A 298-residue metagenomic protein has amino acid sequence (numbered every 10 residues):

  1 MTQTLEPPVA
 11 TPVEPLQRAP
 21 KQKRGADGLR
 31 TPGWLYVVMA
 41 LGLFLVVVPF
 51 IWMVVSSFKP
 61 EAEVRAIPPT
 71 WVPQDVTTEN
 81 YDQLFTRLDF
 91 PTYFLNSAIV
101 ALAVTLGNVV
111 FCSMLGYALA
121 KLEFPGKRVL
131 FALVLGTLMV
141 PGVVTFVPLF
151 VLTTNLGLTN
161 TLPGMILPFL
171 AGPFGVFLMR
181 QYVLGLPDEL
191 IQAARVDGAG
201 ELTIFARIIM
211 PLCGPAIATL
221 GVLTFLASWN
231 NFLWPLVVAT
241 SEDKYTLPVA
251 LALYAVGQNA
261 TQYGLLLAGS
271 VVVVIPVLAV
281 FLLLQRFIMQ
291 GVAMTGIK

Functional and structural regions predicted by a protein language model:
M1-A19: Short, intrinsically disordered terminal tails adjacent to the first/last structured region
K21-Y36: A detector for short, charged/polar N-terminal pre-domain segments
P32-K298: A structural signal for multi-pass alpha-helical bundles of membrane permease subunits that mediate small-molecule
